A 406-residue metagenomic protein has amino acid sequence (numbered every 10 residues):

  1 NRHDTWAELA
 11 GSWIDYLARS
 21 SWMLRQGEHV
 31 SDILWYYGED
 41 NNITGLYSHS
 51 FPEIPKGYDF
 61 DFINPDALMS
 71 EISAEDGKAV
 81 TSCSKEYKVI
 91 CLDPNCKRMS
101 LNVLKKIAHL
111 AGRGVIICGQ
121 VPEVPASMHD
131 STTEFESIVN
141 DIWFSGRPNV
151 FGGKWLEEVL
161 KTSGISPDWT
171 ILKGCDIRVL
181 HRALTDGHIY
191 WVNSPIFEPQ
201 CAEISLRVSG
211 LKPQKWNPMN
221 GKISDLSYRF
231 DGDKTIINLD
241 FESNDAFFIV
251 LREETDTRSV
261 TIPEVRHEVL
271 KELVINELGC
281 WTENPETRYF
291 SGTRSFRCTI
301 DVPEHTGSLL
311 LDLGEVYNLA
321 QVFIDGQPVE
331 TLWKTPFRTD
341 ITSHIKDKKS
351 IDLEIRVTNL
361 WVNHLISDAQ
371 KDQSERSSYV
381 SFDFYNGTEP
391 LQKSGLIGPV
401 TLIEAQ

Functional and structural regions predicted by a protein language model:
N1-T293, D301-P303, I403-A405: Carbohydrate-binding surfaces of carbohydrate-active enzymes
H188, F296, G307-L309: Structural beta-strand segments of beta-rich domains
S205, I300-D325, L353-V357: Aromatic-lined ligand-binding clefts that engage carbohydrates, nucleic acids, or primary amines
D231-K234, W333-T339: Short, solvent-exposed loop/turn segments in extracellular or other extracytoplasmic domains
F247, L309, K349-I351: Exposed beta-strand face motif in extracellular beta-rich ectodomains
E254-K271, N359-I403: Glycine/proline-rich low-complexity spacer/linker segments in large multi-domain proteins
D301-V302, T339-D352, R356-W361: Short, surface-exposed tryptophan/glycine-enriched loops that mediate extracellular molecular recognition
V329-E330: Short hydrophobic beta-strand segments in globular cytosolic domains
